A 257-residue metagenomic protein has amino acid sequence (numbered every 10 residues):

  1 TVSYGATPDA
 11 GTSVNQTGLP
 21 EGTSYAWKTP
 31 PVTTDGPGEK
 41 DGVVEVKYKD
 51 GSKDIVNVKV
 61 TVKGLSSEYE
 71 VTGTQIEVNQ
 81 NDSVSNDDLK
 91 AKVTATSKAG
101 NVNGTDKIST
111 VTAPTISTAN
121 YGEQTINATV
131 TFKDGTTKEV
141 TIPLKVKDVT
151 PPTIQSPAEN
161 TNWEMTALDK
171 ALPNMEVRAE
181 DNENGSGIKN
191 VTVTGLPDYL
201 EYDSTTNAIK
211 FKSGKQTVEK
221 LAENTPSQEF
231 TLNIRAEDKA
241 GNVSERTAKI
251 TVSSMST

Functional and structural regions predicted by a protein language model:
T1-E21, G64-N103, P151-T192, S254-T257: Solvent-exposed, low-complexity, repeat-rich "mucin-like" stalks and linkers
L19-K53, G100-K138, I142-L144, T192-A236: Serine/threonine-rich, repeat-prone extracellular segments and beta-strand-based repeat modules of secreted/surface
A26-K28, E45, K59-T61, E77 (+5 more regions): Generic structural detector for well-ordered beta-strands
S52, T136, P151-T153, S186 (+2 more regions): Residue-level signal for well-ordered, solvent-exposed loop/turn and beta-edge residues enriched in charged/polar side
D54-G64, K138-K147, S244-S253: C-terminal edge beta-strand
V146-D148, P152, E159-P173, A179 (+6 more regions): Mature, Sec-exported extracytoplasmic domains of Gram-positive
